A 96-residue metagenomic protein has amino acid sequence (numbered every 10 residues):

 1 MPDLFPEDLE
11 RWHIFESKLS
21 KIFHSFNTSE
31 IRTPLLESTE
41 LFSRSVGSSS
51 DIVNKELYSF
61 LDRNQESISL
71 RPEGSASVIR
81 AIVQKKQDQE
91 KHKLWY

Functional and structural regions predicted by a protein language model:
M1-Y96: TRNA-recognition modules of translation machinery and tRNA-sensing kinases, especially anticodon-binding
